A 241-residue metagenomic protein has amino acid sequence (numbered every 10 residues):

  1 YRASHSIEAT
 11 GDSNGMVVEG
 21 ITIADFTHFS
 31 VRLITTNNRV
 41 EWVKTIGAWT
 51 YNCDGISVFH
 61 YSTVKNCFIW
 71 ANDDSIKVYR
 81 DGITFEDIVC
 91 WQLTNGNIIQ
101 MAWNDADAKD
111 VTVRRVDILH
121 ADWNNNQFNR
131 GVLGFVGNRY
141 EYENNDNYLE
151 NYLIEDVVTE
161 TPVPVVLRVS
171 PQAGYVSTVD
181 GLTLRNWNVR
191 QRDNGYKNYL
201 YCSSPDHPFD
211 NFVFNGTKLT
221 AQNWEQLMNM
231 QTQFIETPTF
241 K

Functional and structural regions predicted by a protein language model:
Y1-K241: Extracellular/periplasmic carbohydrate-active domains that bind, remodel, or depolymerize complex polysaccharides
